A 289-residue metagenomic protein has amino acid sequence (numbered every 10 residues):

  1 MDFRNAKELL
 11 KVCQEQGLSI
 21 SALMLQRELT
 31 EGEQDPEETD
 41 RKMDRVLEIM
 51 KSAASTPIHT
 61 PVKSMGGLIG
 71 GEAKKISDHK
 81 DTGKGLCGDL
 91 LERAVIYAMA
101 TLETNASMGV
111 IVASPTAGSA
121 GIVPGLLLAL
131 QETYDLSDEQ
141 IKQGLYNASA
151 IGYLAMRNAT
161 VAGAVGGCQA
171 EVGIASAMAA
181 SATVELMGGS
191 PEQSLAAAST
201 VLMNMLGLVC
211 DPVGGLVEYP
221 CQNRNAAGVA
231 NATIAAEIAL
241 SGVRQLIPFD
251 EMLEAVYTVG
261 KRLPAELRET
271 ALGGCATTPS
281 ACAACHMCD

Functional and structural regions predicted by a protein language model:
M1-G109, T133, G242, F249-D289: Generic N-terminal targeting/processing segments that precede catalytic cores or assembly contacts
L86, A113-A120, E132, L136-S137 (+2 more regions): Glycine- and small hydrophobic-enriched segments that form the cores of compact globular domains
G88-N105, Q140-A159, M203-P212: Acidic-glycine-rich active-site phosphate/pyrophosphate-binding loop
M108-I111, V161-G167, Y219: Active-site-adjacent structural elements in folded domains
M108-L126, A170-A175: Conserved phosphate/anionic-ligand binding catalytic regions in large, soluble enzymes, centered on
P124-D135, A180-G188: Alpha-helical support elements that line or immediately flank enzyme active sites and cofactor-binding pockets
L145, I151-A164, C168-M178, T183 (+1 more regions): Glycine- and acidic-residue-rich phosphate-binding/metal-coordinating active-site segment common to enzymes that handle
T183-D289: Functionally critical mobile loop/hinge segments
